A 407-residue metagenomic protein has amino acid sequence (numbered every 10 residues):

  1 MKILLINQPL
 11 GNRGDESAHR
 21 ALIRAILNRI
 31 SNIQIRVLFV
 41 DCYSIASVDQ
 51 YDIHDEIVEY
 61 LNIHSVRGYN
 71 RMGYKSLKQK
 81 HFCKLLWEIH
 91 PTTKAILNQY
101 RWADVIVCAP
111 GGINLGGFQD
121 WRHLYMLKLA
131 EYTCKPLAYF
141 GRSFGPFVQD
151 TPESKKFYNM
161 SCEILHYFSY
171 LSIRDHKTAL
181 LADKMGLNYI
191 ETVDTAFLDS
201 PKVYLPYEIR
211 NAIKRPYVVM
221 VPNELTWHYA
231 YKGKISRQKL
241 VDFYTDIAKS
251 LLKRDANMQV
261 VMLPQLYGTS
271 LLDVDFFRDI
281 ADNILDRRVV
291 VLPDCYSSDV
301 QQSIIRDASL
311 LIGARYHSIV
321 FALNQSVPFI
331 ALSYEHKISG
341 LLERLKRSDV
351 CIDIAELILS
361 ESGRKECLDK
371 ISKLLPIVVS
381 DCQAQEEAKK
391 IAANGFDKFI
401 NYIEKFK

Functional and structural regions predicted by a protein language model:
M1-K407: Active-site anion-handling motifs in enzyme catalytic cores
